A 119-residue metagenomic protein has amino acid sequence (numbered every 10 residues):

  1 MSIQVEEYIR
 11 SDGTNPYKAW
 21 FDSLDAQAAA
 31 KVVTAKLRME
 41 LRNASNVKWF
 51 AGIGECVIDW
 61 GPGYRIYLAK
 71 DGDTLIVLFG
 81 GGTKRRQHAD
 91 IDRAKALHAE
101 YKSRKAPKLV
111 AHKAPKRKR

Functional and structural regions predicted by a protein language model:
M1-G63, G72-I76, G82-R119: Basic, Lys/Arg-enriched alpha-helical interface segments
R65-Y67: Short, surface-exposed charged micro-motifs
